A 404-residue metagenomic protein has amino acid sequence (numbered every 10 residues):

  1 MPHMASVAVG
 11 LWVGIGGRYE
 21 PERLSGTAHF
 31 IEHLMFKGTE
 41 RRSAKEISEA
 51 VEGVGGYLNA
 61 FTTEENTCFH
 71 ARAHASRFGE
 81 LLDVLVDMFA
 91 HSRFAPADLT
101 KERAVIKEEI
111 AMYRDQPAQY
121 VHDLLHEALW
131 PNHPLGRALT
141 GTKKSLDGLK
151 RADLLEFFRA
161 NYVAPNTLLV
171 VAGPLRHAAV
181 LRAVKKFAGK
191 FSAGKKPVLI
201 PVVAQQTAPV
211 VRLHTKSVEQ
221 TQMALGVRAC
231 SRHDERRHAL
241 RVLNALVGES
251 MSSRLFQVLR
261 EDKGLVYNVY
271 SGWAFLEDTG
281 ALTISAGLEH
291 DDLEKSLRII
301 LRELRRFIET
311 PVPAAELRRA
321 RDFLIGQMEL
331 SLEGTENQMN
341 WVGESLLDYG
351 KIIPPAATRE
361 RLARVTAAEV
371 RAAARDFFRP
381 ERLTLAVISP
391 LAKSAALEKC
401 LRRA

Functional and structural regions predicted by a protein language model:
M1-P2, I15, V227, P390: Residues immediately flanking
P2-V51, Y162, E235-V247, S253-Q257: Active/ligand-binding-proximal structured segments within catalytic/core domains that scaffold catalytic residues
K37, A44-K196, V202, L213-H214 (+4 more regions): Charge-rich, well-structured scaffold segments of protease-associated domains
A204-Q206: Self-splicing inteins and homing endonuclease
P209-V210: Flexible, small-/acidic-enriched active-site or ligand-binding loops
